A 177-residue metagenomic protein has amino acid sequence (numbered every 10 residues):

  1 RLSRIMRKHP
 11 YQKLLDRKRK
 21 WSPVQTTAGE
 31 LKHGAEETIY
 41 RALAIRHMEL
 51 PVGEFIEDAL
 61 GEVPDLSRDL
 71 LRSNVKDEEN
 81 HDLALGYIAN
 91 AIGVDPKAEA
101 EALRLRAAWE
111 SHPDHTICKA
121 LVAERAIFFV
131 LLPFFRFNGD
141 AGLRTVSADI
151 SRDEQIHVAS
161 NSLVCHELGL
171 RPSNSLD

Functional and structural regions predicted by a protein language model:
R1-D177: Non-heme di-metal
